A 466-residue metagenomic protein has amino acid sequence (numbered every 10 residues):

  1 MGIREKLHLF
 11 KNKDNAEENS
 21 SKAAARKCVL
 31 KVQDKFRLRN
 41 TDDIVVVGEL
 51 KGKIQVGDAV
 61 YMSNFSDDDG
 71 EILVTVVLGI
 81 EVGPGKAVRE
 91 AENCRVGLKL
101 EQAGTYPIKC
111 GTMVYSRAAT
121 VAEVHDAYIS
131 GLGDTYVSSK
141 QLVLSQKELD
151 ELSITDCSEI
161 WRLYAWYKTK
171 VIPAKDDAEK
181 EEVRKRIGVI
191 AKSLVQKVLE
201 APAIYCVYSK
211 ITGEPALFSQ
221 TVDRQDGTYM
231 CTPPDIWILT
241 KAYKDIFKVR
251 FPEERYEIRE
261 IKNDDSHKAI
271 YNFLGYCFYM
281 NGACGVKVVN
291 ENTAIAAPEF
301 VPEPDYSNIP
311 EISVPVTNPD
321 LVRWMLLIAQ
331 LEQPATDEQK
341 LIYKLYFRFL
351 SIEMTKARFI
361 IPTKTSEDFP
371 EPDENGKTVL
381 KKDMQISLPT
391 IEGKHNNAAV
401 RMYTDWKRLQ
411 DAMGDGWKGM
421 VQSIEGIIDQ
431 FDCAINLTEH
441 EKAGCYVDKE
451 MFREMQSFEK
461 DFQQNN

Functional and structural regions predicted by a protein language model:
G2-S20, V124-N466: An interfacial alpha-helical scaffold signature
A24-K51, D58-Y128: Beta-strand/loop-dominated core regions that host nucleotide or nucleotide-derived cofactor-binding catalytic loops
Q55, Y61-S66, T363-E371: Short regulatory "switch" loops immediately downstream of catalytic or recognition motifs within protein catalytic
